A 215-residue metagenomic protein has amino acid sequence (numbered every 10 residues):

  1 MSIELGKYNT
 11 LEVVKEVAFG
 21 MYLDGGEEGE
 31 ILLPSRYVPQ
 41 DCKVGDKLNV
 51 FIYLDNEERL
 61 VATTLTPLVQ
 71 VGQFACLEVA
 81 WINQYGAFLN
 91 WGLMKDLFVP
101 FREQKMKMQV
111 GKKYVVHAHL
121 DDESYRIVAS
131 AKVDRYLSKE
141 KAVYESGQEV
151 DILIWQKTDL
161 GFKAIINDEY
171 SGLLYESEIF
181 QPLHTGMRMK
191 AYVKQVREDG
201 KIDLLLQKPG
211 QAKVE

Functional and structural regions predicted by a protein language model:
M1-E215: Single-stranded RNA-binding regions, centering on S1/OB-family and related RNA-binding modules
